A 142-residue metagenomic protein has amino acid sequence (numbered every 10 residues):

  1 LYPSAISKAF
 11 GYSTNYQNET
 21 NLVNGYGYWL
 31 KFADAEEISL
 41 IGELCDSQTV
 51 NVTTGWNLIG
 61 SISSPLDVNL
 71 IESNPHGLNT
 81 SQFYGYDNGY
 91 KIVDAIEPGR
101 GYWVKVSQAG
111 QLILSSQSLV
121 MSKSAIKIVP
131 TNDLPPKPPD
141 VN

Functional and structural regions predicted by a protein language model:
L1-N142: N-terminal exported-region signature
